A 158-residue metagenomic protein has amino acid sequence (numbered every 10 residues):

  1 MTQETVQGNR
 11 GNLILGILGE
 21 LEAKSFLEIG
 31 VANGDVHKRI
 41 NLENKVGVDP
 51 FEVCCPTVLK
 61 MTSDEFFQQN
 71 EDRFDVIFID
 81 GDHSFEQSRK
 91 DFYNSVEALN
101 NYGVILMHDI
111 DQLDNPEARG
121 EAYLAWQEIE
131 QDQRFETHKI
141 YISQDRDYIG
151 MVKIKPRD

Functional and structural regions predicted by a protein language model:
M1-F78, D82-D158: A short alpha-helical cap/connector motif
